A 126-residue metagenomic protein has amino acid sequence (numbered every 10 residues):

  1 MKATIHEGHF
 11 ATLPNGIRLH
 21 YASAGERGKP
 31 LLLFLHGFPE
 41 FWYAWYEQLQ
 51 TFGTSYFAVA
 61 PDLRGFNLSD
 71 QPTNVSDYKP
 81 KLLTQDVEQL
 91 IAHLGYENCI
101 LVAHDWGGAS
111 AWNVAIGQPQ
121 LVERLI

Functional and structural regions predicted by a protein language model:
M1-L32, G53-F57, Y96-E97: Alpha/beta-hydrolase fold catalytic core
H6-G8, I17, A44-E47, T51 (+2 more regions): Alpha-helical elements of Rossmann-like donor-binding domains used by nucleotide-donor carbohydrate transfer enzymes
P14-N15, A22, A60-A103: Active-site loop/oxyanion-hole signature of alpha/beta-hydrolase fold enzymes
A22-Q71, L90: Conserved HGGG/HGGXW glycine-rich cap/lid loop of the alpha/beta-hydrolase fold
L49-F52, V75-Y78, P119-Q120: Glycine-rich, phosphate-binding/catalytic loops in enzymes
E97-I126: Conserved hydrolase catalytic core segment
